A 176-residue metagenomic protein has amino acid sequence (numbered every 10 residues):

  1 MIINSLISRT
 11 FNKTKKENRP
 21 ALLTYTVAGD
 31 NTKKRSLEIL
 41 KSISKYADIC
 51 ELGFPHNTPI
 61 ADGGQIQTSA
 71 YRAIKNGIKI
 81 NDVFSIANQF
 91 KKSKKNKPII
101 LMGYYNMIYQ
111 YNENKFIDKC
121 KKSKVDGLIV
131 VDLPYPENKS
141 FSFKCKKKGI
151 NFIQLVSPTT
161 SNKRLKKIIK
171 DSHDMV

Functional and structural regions predicted by a protein language model:
I2-T14, H56-T68, K75-N88, Y109-N114 (+2 more regions): Active-site-adjacent beta->alpha loops and helix N-cap segments on the catalytic face of soluble alpha/beta enzymes
T10-D30, G63-S69, K91-M102: N-terminal small/glycine-rich loop or linker at the start of catalytic domains across soluble metabolic enzymes
N12, S44, N88-K94, K121 (+2 more regions): Acidic (Asp/Glu)-rich catalytic clusters
E17-A21, A47-A61: N-terminal glycine-rich anion-binding loops that anchor highly charged ligand groups
L22-T26, C50-L52, I99-G103, L128-V130 (+2 more regions): Hydrophobic faces of well-ordered beta-strands that scaffold small-molecule active sites in alpha/beta enzyme cores
T24, I43, C50-G53, C120 (+1 more regions): Conserved, mostly hydrophobic/aromatic
A28-S44, D48, N76-S85, Q110 (+1 more regions): Glycine-rich anion/phosphate-binding loops
Y46-D48, C120-D126, K146-I153, K170-V176: Glycine-enriched alpha-helix->loop->beta-strand junction motifs that scaffold or abut catalytic
